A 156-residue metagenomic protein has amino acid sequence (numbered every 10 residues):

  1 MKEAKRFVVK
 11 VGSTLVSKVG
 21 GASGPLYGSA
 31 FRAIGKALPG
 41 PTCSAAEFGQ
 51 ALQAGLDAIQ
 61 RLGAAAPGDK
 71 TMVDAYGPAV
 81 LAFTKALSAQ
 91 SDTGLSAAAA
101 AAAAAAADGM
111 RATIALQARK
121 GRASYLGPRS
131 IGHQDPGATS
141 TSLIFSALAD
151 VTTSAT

Functional and structural regions predicted by a protein language model:
M1-T156: N-terminal loops that bind phosphate or other acidic moieties and the adjacent beta-alpha structural core
